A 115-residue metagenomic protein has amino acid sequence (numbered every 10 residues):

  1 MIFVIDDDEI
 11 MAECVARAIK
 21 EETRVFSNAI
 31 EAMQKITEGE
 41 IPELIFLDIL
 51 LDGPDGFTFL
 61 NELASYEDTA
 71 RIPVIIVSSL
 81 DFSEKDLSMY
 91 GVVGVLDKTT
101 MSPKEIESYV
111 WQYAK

Functional and structural regions predicted by a protein language model:
I5-D6, F26, I45: Conserved sequence signature across two-component system core domains
D8-V25: Two-component/phosphorelay signaling modules centered on CheY-like receiver
E22-A29, K35: Short hydrophobic/Thr-rich beta-strand motif most characteristic of the beta2 strand and flanking loop of CheY-like
N28-E31, D55-T58: Acidic catalytic/metal-coordinating carboxylates
D48: Active-site residues of response regulator receiver
L51-D52: The feature encodes the CheY-like receiver
F57-A70: Short amphipathic alpha-helix used as the core "switch/output" element in two-component signaling
I75-V77, K98: Hydrophobic/aromatic residues positioned on beta-strands within the core alpha/beta folds
